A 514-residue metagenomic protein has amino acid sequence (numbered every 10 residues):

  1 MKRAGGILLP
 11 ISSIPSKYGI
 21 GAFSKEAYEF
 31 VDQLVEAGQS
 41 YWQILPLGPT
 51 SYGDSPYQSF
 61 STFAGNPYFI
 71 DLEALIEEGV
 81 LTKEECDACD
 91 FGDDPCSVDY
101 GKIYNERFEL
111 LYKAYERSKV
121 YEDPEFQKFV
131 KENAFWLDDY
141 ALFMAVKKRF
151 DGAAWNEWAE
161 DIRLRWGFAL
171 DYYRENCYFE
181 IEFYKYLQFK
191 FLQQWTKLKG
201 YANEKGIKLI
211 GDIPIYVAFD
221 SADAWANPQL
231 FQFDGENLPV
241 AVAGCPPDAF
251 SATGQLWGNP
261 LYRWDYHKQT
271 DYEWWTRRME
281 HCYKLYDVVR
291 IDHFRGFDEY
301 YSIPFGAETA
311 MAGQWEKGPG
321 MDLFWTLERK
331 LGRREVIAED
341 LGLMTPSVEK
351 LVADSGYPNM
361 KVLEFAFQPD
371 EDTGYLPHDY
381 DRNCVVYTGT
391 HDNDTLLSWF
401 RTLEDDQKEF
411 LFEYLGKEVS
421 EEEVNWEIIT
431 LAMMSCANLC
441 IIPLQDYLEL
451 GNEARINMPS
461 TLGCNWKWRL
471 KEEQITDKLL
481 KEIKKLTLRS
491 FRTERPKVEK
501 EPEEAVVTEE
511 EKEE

Functional and structural regions predicted by a protein language model:
M1-V80: Trp/Phe/Arg-rich N-terminal binding region typifying the photolyase-homology
R3, V35, E160, N203-K205: Acidic, mature catalytic/reactive cores of soluble proteins
P10, S16, D54-L192, V217-I441 (+2 more regions): Alpha-amylase-like alpha-glycosidases and glucanotransferases acting on alpha-linked glucans and related
F30, L198, V348: Aromatic/hydrophobic pocket-lining residues that form π-stacking "cages" and hydrophobic walls in ligand
V35, W195-N203, E328, V352-A353: Surface-exposed amphipathic alpha-helices with a cationic face
Q39-P46, K208-P214, K284-G296: Short acidic catalytic loops
Y184, Q188-V217: Conserved, well-ordered alpha-helix/loop/beta-strand core segments that scaffold catalytic motifs
E449-E504, E509: Structured C-terminal cap/extension of enzyme domains
